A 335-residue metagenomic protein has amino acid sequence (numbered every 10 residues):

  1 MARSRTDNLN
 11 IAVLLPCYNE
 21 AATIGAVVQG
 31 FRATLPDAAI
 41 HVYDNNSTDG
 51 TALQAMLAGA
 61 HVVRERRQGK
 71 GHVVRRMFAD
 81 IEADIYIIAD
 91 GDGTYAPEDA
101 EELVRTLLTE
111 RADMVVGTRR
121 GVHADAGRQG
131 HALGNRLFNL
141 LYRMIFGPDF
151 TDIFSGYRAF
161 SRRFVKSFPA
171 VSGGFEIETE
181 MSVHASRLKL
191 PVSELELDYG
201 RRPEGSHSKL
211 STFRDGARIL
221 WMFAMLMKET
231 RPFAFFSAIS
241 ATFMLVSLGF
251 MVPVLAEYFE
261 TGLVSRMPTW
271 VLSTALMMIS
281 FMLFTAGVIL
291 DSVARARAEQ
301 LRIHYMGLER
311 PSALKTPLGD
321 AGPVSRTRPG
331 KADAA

Functional and structural regions predicted by a protein language model:
M1-N8, G147, S172, I177-A335: Hydrophobic helical membrane-anchoring modules
N10-A12, A39, E180: Cell-envelope/extracellular polymer assembly enzymes that use nucleotide-activated donors
N19-A33: Short, well-formed alpha-helical segments that are part of the catalytic scaffolds of diverse glycosyltransferases
E20-T23, S47, K70: Donor nucleotide-sugar binding loop of glycosyltransferases
D44-A52: A conserved acidic beta->alpha catalytic loop
R66-D80, P97-F175, T179, G200-A217 (+1 more regions): Acceptor/aglycone-binding surface of glycosyltransferases and processive sugar-polymer synthases
Y86: Short aromatic/hydrophobic "clamp" motif used to bind/position activated sugar donors
D90-Y95: The conserved acidic donor/metal-binding loop of glycosyltransferases
